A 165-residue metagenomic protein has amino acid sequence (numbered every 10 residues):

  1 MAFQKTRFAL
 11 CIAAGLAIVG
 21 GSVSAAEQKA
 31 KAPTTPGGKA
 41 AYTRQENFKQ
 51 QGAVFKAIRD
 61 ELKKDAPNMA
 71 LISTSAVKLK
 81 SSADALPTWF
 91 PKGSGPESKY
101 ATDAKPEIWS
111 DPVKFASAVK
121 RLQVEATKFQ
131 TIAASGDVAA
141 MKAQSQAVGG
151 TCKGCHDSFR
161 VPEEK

Functional and structural regions predicted by a protein language model:
M1-I12: Bacterial N-terminal signal peptides that target proteins for export
G15: Short catalytic/metal-binding and nucleic-acid-binding patches
V19-A25: Sec/Tat signal peptide C-region and signal peptidase I cleavage site
E27-Q28, T34, G38-A70, V77-K165: Sequence context surrounding c-type heme c attachment/ligation sites in exported
